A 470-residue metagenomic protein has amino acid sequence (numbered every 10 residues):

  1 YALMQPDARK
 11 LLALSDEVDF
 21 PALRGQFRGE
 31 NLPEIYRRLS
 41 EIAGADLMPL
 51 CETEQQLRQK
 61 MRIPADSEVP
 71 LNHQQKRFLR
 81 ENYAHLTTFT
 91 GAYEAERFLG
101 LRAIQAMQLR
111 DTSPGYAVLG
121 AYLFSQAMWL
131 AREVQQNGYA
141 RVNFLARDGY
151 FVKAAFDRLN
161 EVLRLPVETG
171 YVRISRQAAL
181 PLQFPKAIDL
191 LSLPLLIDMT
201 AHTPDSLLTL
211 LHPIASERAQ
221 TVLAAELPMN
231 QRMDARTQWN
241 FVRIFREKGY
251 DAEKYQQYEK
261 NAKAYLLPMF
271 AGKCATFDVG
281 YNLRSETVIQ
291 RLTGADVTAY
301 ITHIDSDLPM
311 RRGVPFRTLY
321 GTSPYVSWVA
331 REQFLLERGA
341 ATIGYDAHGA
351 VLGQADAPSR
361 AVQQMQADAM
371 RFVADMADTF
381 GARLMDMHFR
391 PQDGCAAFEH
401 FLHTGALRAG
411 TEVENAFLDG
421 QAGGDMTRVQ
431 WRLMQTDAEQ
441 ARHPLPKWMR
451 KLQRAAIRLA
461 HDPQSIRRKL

Functional and structural regions predicted by a protein language model:
Y1: Asp-based phosphoryl-transfer active-site loop
M4-L470: Long, low-complexity, Lys/Arg-enriched
